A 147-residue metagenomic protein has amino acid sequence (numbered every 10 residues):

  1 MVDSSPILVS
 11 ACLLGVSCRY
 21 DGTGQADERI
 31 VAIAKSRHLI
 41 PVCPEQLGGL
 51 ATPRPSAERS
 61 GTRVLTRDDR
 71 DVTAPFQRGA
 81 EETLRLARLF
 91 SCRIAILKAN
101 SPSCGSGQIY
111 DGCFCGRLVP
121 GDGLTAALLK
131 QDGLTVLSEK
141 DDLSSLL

Functional and structural regions predicted by a protein language model:
M1-V2, A26-L39, G79-R93: Short amphipathic alpha-helices and their capping/turn segments at secondary-structure boundaries
V2, L47, S56-L86, R117-L147: Divalent-metal-activated hydrolytic enzyme cores
P6-A11, P41: Short, hydrophobic/glycine-enriched beta-strand segments
C12, K98-S101, D141: Short, well-ordered beta-to-alpha junction loops that form the rim of enzyme active sites and present histidine/acidic
G15, G48-L50, P102-G105, S144: Short, active-site-adjacent cap segments at secondary-structure transitions
G15-G22: Short N-terminal binding/cap micro-motifs at the start of the first secondary-structure element
Q25-T66: Short, surface-exposed acidic-centric catalytic microdomains
K98-C113: Internal, conserved structured core segments that host functional sites
